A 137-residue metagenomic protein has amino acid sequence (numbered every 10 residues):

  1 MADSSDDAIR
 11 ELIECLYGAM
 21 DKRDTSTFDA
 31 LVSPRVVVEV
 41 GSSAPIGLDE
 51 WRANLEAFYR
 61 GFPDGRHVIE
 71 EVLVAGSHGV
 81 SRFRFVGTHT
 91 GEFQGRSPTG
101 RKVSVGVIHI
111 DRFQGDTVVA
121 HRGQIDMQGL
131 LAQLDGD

Functional and structural regions predicted by a protein language model:
M1-P34, D137: Short, low-complexity N-terminal intrinsically disordered segments enriched in polar/charged residues
D6, T25-S77: A solvent-exposed, acidic/Ser-Thr-rich amphipathic alpha-helical stretch
I13-L16, T27-F28, V36, W51 (+3 more regions): Hydrophobic pocket/interface hotspot
V32, L73, F85-G87, H109 (+1 more regions): Short beta-strand segments enriched in hydrophobic/aromatic residues within well-folded beta-rich domains
S77-H89: A short hydrophobic beta-strand element
V80, S104-A132: Short beta-strand edge/turn micro-motifs at domain boundaries
G87-G115: Exposed beta-sheet edge and beta->alpha loop/turn motif
E92-Q94, L130-D135: A short, polar/proline- and glycine-enriched secondary-structure boundary/capping micro-motif
